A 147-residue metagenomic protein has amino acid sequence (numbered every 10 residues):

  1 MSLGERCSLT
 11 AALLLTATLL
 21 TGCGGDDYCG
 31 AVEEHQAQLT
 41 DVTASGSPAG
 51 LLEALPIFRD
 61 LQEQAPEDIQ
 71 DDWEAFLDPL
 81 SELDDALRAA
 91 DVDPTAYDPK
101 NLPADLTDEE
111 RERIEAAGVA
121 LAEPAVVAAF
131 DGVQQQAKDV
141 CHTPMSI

Functional and structural regions predicted by a protein language model:
M1-T21: Sec-dependent bacterial lipoprotein signal peptides
C7, R59, Y97-K100: Surface-exposed charge patches in extracellular/virion surface proteins
G24-D26, H142: Bacterial signal peptide processing site
E34-T95, R111-R113: Alpha-helical segments in soluble extracytoplasmic regions
H35-T43, K100-I147: C-terminal amphipathic alpha-helix
